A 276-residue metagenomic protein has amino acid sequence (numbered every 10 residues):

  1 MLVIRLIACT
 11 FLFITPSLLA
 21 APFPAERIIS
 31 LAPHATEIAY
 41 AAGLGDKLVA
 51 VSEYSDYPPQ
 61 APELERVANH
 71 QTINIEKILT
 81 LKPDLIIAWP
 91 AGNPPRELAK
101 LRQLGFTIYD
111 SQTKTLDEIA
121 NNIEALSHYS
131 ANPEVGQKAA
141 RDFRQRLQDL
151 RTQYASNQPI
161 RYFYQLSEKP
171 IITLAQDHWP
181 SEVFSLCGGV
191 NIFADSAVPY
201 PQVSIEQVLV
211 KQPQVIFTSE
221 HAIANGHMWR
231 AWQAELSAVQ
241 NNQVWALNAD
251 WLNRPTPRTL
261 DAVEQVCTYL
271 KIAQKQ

Functional and structural regions predicted by a protein language model:
M1-C9: Sec-dependent signal peptide recognition, specifically the positively charged N-region followed immediately by
T15-S17: N-terminal signal peptide c-region/cleavage motif recognized by signal peptidases
A20-P22: Boundary at the C-terminal end of the N-terminal hydrophobic targeting segment
R27, I73, E118-H128, Q137 (+1 more regions): Structured C-terminal subdomain patch of bacterial secreted/periplasmic proteins
R27-A39, E134-C187: Basic- and aromatic-lined ligand-binding clefts that recognize polyanionic substrates
R27-L81, L85-A91, P95-E97, I192: A short, structured surface patch at a secondary-structure boundary
S52, D177-Y200, E220, W245-A246: His/Asp/Glu-enriched short active-site or ligand-binding loop at hydrolase and phosphoryl-transfer sites
I75-K82, L104, Q202-Q212: Short helices/loops that flank or line small-molecule/ion binding pockets
